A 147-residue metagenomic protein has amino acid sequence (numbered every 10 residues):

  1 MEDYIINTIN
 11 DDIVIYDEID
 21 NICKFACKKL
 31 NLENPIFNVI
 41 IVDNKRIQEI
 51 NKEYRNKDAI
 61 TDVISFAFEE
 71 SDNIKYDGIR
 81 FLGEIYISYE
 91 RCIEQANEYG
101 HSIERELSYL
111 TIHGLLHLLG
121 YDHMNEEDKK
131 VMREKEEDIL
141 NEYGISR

Functional and structural regions predicted by a protein language model:
M1-S108, L119-R147: An acidic/histidine-cluster motif and surrounding catalytic segment that typifies divalent-metal-assisted enzyme active
L116: Conserved ATP-binding N-box helix of the HATPase_c
